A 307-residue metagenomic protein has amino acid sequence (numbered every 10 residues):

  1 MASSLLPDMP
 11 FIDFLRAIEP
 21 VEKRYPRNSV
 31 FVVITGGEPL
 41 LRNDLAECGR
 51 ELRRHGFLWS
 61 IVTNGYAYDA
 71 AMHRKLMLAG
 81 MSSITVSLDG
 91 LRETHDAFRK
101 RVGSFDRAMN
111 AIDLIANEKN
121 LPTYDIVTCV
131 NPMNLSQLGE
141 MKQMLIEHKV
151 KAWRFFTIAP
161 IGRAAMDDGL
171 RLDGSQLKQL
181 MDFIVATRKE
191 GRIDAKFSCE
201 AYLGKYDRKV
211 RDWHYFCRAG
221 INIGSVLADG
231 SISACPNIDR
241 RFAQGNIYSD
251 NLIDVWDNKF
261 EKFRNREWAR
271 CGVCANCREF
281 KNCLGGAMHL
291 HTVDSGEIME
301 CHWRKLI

Functional and structural regions predicted by a protein language model:
M1-S4, M9, L78-I223, A228-S233 (+1 more regions): Radical SAM enzyme [4Fe-4S]-AdoMet core and its adjacent flexible, acidic and glycine-rich loops/tails across
M1-S83, L172: Conserved alpha-helical substructure of the radical SAM core
A2, K209, N237-I307: Flexible mid-to-C-terminal extensions adjoining Fe-S/redox cofactors in radical SAM and related proteins
R24, V30-T35, N222-G230, C277: N-terminal pre-triad scaffold of radical SAM enzymes
G36, L88, T157, K281 (+1 more regions): Residues that line or immediately flank small-molecule/substrate-binding pockets and catalytic motifs
P39, Y66-Y68, V130-M133, I158 (+1 more regions): Hydrophobic pocket-lining residues within nucleotide cofactor-binding pockets
R42, A71, T94, F98 (+3 more regions): Residues that scaffold the ATP/ADP-binding catalytic core of kinase and kinase-like folds
